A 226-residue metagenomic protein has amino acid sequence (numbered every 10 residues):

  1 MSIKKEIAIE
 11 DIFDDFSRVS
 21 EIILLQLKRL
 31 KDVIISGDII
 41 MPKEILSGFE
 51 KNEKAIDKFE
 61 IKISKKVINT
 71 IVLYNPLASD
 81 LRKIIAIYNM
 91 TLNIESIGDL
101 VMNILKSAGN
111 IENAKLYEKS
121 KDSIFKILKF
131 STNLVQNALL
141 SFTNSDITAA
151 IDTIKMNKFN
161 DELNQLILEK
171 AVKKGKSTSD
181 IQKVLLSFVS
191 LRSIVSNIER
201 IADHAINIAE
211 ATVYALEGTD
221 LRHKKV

Functional and structural regions predicted by a protein language model:
M1-V226: Cytosolic, long alpha-helical scaffolding segments
